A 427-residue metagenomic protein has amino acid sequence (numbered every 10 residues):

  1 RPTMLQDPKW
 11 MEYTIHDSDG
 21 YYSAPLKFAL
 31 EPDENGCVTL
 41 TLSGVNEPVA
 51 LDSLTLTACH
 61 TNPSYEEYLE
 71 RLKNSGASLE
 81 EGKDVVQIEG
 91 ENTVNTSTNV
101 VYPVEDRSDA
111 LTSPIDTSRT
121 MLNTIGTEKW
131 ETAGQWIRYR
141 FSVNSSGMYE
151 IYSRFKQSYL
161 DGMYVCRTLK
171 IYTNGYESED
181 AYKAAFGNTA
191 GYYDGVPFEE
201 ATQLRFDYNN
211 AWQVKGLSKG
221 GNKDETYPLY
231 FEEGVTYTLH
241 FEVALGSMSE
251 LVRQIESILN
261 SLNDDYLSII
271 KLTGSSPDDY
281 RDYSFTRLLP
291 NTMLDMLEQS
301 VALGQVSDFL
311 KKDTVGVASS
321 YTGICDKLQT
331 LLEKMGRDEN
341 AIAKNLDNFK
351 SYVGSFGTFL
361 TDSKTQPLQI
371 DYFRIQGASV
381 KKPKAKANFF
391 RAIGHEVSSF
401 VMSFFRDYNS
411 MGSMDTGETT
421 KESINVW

Functional and structural regions predicted by a protein language model:
R1-H395: Extracytoplasmic
R71-E81, F400-G417: A short, compositionally biased domain-edge/stem linker segment
M414-W427: Short, well-ordered beta-strand elements
